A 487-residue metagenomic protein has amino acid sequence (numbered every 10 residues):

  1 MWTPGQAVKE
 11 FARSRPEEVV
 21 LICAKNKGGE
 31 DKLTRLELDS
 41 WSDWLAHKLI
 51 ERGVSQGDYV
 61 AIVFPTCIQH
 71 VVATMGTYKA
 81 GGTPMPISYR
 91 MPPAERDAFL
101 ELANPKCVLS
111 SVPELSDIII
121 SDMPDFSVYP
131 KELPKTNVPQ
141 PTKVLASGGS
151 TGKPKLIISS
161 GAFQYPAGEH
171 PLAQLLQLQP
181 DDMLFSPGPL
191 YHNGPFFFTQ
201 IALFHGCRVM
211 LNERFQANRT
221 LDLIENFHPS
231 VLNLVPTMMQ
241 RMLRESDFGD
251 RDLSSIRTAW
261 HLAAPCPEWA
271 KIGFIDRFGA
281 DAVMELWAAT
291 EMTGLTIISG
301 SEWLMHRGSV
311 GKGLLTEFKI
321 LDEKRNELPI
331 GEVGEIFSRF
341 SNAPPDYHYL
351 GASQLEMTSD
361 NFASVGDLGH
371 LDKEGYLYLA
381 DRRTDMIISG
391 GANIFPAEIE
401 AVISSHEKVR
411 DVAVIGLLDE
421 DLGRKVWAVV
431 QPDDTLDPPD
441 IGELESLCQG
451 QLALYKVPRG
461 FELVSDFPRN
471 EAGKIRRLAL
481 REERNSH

Functional and structural regions predicted by a protein language model:
V20-C67, P92-D97: Conserved AMP-binding/adenylate-forming core of the ANL superfamily
K32-L36, T142-A167: Conserved AMP-binding A3 loop
D39-W44, L156-Q179: Conserved structural elements of the adenylate-forming
H47, E51-R52, V72-M75, K79-Q140 (+1 more regions): Structural core segment of the AMP-binding/adenylate-forming
P166-M183, Y191-V231, E245: Conserved AMP-binding/adenylation subdomain of ANL enzymes
F204, S230-N233, D247-H306, E317-K319 (+1 more regions): Gly/Ser/Thr-rich phosphate-binding loop
I224, L232, F340, G366-K456 (+3 more regions): AMP-binding/adenylate-forming catalytic core of the ANL superfamily
K312-G313, N326-M357, A392-I394: Conserved ATP/PPi-binding loop(s) of AMP-dependent carboxylate-activating enzymes
